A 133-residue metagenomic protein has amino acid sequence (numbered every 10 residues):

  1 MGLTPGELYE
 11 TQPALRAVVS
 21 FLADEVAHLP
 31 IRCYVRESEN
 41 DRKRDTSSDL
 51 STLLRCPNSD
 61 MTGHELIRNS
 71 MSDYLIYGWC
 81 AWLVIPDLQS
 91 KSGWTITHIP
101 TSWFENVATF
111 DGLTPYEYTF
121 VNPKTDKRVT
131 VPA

Functional and structural regions predicted by a protein language model:
M1-A133: Structured, contiguous alpha/beta core segments that scaffold functional sites
